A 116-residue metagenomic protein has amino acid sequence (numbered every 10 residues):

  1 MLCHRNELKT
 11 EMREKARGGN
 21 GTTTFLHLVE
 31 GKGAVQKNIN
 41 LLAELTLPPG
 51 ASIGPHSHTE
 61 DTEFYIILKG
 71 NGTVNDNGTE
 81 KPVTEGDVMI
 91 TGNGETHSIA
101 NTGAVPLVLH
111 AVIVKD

Functional and structural regions predicted by a protein language model:
M1-I39: A short, N-terminal "cap"/entry segment at the start of jelly-roll beta-barrel domains of the cupin/DSBH fold
V29-G31, A43-H58, N93: Conserved short histidine dyad/triad with adjacent acidic residue
Q36-K37, I53-H58, A100-T102: Short histidine-centered beta-strand/loop micro-motifs that create catalytic or ligand/metal-coordination sites
E44-P48, S57-V74: Short, conserved beta-strand element in jelly-roll/cupin
P49, E60, T79, E95 (+1 more regions): A generic "binding-loop/recognition-motif" signal
T79-N93: Short acidic-glycine-tyrosine-enriched beta hairpin
N93-D116: Ligand-binding loop in jelly-roll beta-barrel domains
